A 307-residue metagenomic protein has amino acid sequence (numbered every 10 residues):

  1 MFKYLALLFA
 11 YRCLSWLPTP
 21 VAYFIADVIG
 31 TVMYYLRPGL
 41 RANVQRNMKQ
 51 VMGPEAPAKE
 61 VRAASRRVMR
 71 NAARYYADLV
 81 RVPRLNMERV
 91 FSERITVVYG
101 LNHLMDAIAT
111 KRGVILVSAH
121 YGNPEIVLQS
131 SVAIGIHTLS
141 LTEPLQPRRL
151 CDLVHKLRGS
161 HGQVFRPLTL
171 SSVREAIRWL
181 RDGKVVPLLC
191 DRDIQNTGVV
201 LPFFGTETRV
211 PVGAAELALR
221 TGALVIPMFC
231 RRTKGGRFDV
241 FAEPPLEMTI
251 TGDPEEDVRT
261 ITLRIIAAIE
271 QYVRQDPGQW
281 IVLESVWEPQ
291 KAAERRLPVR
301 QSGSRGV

Functional and structural regions predicted by a protein language model:
M1-S118, L153-H155, S160, V307: Membrane-anchoring hydrophobic helices of lipid-metabolizing enzymes
F2, L36, L40, P54 (+4 more regions): Non-catalytic C-terminal accessory region of glycerolipid acyltransferases and related lyso-lipid remodeling enzymes
Y34, E93-R94, V117, E143-P144 (+3 more regions): A generic secondary-structure micro-motif detector that highlights 1-2 residue hydrophobic/ambivalent hotspots embedded
R46, Q129, K156, E216 (+1 more regions): Surface-exposed charge patches
I95, H137, D239: A residue-level signal for beta-strand positions that form part of recognition/binding surfaces within mature
Y99, R112, A119-G122, V210-G213 (+1 more regions): A generic structural signal for residues located within well-ordered alpha-helices of large catalytic or ligand-binding
L104-M105, L128, C151-H155, A176-I177 (+1 more regions): Short amphipathic alpha-helical segments and helix-helix/interface helices
A109-L170, D182, D193-V199: Catalytic core of membrane glycerolipid acyltransferases/transacylases, capturing the structured, soluble-facing
